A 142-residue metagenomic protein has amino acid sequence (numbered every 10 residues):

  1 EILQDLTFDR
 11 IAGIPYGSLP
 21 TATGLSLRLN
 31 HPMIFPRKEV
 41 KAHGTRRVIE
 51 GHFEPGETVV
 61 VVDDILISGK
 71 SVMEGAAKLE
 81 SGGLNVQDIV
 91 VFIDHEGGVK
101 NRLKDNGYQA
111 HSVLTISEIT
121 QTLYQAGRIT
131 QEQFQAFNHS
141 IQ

Functional and structural regions predicted by a protein language model:
E1-D5: Active-site-facing substrate-recognition patch
L6-G17, V90: Short glycine-rich phosphate-binding loop at a beta-alpha junction
D9, E57, Q87: Conserved acidic residues
G17, K41, I67, D94-H95: Glycine-/small-residue-rich active-site loops that bind phosphorylated ligands and cofactors
T21-V60, S68-M73: Short, glycine/charge-rich flexible loops or terminal/linker lids adjacent to PRPP-binding catalytic cores
A77-Q142: PRPP-dependent phosphoribosyltransferase catalytic core
